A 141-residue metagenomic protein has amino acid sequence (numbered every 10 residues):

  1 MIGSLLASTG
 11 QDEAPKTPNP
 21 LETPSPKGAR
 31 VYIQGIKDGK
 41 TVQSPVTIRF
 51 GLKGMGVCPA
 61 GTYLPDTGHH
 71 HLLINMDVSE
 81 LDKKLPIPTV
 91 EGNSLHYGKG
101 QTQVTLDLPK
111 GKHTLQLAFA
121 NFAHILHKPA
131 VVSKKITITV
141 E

Functional and structural regions predicted by a protein language model:
M1-I2, D77: Terminal low-complexity, poorly structured segments
I2-T17: Bacterial Sec-dependent signal peptides at the C-terminal "C-region" and cleavage site
A14-Q43: Short, compositionally biased P/S/T/A/G/V-rich stretches that sit at domain boundaries
L21-P24, G39, P45-K53, T62-E141: Long, low-complexity serine/threonine/glycine- and acidic-rich segments characteristic of extracellular
V57-C58: Extracellular acidic loop/turn motifs
